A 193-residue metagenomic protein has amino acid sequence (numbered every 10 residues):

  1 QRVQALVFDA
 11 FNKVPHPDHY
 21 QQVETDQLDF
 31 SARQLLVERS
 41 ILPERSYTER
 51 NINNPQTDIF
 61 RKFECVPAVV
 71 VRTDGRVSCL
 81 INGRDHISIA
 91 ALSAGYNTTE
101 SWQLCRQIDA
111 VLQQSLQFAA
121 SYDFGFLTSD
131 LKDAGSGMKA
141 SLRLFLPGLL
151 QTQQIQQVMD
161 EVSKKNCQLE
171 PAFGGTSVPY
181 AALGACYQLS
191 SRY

Functional and structural regions predicted by a protein language model:
Q1-G125, D130-L131, M138-K139, L150-Y193: Long, Pro/Ser/Thr-rich low-complexity/intrinsically disordered regulatory tracts in eukaryotic proteins
L142-L144: DPxDG-like acidic metal-binding loop motif
